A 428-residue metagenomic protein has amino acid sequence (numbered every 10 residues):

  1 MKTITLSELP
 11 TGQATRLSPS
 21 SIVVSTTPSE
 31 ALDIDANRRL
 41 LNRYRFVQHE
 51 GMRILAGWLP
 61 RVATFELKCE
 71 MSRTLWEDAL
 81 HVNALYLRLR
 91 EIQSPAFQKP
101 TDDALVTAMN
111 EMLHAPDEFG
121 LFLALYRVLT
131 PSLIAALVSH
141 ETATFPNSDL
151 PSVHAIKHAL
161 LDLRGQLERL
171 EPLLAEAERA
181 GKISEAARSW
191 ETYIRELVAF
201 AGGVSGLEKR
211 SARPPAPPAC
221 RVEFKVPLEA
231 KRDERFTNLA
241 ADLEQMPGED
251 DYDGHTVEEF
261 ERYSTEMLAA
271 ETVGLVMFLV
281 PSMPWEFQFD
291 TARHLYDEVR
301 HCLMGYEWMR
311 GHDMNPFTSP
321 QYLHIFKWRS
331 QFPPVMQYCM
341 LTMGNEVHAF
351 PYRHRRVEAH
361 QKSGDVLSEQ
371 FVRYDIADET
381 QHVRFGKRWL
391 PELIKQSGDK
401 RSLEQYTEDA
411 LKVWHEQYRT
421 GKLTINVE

Functional and structural regions predicted by a protein language model:
K2-E428: Non-heme di-metal
